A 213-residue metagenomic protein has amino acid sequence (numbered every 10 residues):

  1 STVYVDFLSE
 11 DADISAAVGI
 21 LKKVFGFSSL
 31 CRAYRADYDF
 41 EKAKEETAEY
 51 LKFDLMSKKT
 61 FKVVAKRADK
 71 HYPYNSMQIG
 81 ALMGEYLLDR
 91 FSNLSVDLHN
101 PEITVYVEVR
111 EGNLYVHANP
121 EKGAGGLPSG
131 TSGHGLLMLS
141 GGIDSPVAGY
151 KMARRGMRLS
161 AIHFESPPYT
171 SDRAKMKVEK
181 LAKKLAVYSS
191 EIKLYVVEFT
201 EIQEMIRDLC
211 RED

Functional and structural regions predicted by a protein language model:
S1-L136, G149-K193, E198-E201: RNA-binding accessory domains that recognize and position tRNA/RNA substrates
L139-S140: Phosphate/diphosphate-binding glycine-rich loops and adjacent basic-rich segments that engage nucleotide
I143-S145: Hydrophobic/small residue at the entry helix of a nucleotide-binding pocket
V196, Q203-D213: Conserved adenosine/adenylate-binding substructure
